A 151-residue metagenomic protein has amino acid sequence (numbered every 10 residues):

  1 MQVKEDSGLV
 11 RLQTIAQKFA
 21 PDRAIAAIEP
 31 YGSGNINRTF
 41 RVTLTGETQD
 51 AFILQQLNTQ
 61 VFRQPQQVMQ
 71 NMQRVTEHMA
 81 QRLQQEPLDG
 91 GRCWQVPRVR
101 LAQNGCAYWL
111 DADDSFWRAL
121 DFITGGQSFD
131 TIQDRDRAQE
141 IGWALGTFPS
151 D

Functional and structural regions predicted by a protein language model:
M1-E29, V75, M79: Juxta-kinase regulatory segment immediately upstream of eukaryotic protein kinase catalytic domains
A27-D151: Conserved ATP-binding subdomain of kinase catalytic cores across diverse folds
